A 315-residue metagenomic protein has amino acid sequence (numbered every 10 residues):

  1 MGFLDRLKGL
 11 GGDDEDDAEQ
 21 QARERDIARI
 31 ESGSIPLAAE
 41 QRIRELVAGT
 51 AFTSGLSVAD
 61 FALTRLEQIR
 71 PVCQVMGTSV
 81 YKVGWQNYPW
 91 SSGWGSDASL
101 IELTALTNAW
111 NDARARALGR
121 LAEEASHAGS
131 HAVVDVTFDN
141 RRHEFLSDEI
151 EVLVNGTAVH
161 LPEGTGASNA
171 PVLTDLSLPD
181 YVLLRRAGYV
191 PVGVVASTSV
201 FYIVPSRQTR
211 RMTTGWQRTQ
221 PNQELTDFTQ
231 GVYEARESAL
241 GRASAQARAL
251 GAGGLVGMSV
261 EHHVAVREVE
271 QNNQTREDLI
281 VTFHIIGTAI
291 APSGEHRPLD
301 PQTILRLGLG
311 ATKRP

Functional and structural regions predicted by a protein language model:
G2-D17, E123-D139: Short N-terminal signal/transit or membrane-insertion segments and the immediately adjacent low-complexity/disordered
G2-L106, D148-E149, V154-F228, N272-P315: Intrinsic disorder/low-complexity detector
T50-L56, D112-A113, V133-F138, P171-L176 (+2 more regions): A short linear-motif detector with a strong N-terminal bias
V75, V80, P89-T137, G215-H262: Short, well-ordered alpha-helical segments
A109, A113, E144-I150: Short, well-structured alpha-helical patches and their helix-loop capping segments that border functional surfaces
A132-E144, G254-E277, V281, A289-I290 (+2 more regions): Short, conserved loop-to-beta-strand elements that form functional interface hotspots
